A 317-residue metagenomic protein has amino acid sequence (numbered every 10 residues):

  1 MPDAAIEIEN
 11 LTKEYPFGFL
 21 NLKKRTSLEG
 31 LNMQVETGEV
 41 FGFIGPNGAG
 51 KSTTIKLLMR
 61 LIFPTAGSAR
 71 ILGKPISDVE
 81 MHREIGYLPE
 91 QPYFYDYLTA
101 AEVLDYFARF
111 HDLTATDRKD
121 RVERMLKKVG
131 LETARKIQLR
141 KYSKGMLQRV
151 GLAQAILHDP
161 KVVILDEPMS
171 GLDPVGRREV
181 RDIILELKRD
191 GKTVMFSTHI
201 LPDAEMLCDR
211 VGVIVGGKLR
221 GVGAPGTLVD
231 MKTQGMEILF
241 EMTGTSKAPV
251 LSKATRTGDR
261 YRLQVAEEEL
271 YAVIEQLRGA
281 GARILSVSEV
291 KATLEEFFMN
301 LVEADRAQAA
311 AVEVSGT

Functional and structural regions predicted by a protein language model:
D3-I6, K13-V215, G221: ABC transporter nucleotide-binding domains
E80, K232-T233: Short, flexible helix/strand-to-coil boundary loops that buttress conserved ligand/catalytic motifs in alpha/beta
R220-P225, S246-V250: Short amphipathic beta-strand starts and helix->beta connectors
G226-M231: Short acidic-hydrophobic catalytic motif
Q234-D305: Short, charged/small-residue-rich alpha-helical element at the C-terminal edge of ABC transporter nucleotide-binding
R306-G316: Short, charged, intrinsically disordered terminal tails
